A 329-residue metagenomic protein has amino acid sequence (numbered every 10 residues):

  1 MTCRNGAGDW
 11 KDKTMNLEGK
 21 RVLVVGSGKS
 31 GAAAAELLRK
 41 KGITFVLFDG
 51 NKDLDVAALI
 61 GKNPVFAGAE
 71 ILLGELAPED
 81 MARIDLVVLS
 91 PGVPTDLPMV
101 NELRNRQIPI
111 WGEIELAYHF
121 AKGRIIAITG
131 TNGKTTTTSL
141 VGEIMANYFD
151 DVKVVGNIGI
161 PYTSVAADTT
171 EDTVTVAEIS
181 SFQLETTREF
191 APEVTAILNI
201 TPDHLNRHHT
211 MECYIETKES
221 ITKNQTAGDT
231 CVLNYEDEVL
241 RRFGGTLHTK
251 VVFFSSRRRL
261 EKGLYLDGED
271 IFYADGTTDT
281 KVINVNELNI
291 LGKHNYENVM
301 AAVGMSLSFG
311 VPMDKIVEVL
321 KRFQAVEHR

Functional and structural regions predicted by a protein language model:
C3-G112, L116, L291, A301 (+3 more regions): N-terminal leader/targeting and accessory segments in enzymes
W10, L37-K40, P78-A82, P91-Y235 (+3 more regions): Phosphate-binding loop of NTP-binding sites
K20, V25-S27, H209-E212, T249-R329: Adenine nucleotide phosphate-binding catalytic loops in nucleotide-utilizing enzymes
G28, N51, I158, E236-D237 (+1 more regions): Residues in the short beta-alpha loop(s) of Rossmann-like NAD(P)-binding domains
S30, S90, S180-S181, S255: Short linear Ser/Thr-Pro motifs
N51-E70, N105-Q107, Y148-D151, D168-T173 (+4 more regions): Short, glycine- and charge-enriched coil/turn segments that flank and shape catalytic ligand pockets
E75, I114, G156, F254-R257 (+1 more regions): Residues at the C-termini of beta-strands that transition into short coil/loop
